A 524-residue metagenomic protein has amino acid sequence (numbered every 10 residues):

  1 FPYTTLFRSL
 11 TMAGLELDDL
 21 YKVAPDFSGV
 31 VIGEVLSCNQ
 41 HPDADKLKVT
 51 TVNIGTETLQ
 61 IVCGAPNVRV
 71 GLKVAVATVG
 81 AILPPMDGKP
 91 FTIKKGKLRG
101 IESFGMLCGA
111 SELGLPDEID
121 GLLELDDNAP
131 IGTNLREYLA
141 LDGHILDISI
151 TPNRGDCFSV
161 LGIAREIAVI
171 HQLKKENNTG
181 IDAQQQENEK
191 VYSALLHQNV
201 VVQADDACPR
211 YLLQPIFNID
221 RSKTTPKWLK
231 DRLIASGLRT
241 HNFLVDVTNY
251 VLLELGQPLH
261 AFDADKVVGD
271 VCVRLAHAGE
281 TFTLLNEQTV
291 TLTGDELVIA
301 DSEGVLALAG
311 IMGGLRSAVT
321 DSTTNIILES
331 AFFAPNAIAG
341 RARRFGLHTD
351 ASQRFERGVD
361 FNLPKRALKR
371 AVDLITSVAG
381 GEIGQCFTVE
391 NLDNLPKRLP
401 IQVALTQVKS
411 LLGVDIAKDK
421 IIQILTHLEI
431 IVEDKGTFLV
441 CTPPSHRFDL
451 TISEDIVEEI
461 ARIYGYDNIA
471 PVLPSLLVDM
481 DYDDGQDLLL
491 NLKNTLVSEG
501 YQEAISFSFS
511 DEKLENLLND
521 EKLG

Functional and structural regions predicted by a protein language model:
T4-Y192, I327, G346, D350 (+3 more regions): Phosphate-backbone binding interfaces of nucleic-acid-interacting proteins
D18, I32-V62, I131, K230-D231 (+2 more regions): Conserved mixed alpha/beta core segments that line enzyme active sites in large multi-domain catalysts
A65-V74, P152-I170, G237-A261, E303-T323 (+4 more regions): Conserved phosphate/anionic-ligand binding catalytic regions in large, soluble enzymes, centered on
G96, C272-M312, R316-V319, Y482-G524: Class II aminoacyl-tRNA synthetase-like tRNA-binding/catalytic domains
S111-E112, N153, S222-K223, H241 (+1 more regions): Conserved catalytic alpha/beta cores of large enzymes that bind or transform nucleotide phosphates and polynucleotides
G162, I401-G524: Extended, well-folded interaction surfaces typified by the phenylalanyl-tRNA synthetase beta subunit core
I167-Q203, A379-V408, L412-D415, I456: Terminal amphipathic helices with adjacent charged low-complexity linkers/tails
H171, E176-T281, D373: Glycine/proline-enriched, intrinsically flexible loops and inter-domain linkers
